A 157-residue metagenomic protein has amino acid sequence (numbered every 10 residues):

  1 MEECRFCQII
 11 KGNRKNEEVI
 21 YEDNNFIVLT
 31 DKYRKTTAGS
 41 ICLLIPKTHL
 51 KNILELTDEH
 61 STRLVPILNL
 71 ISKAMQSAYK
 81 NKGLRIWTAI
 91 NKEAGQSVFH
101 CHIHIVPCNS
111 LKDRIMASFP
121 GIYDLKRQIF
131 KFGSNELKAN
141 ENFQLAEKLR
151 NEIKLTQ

Functional and structural regions predicted by a protein language model:
M1-Q157: HIT superfamily nucleotide-processing domains
